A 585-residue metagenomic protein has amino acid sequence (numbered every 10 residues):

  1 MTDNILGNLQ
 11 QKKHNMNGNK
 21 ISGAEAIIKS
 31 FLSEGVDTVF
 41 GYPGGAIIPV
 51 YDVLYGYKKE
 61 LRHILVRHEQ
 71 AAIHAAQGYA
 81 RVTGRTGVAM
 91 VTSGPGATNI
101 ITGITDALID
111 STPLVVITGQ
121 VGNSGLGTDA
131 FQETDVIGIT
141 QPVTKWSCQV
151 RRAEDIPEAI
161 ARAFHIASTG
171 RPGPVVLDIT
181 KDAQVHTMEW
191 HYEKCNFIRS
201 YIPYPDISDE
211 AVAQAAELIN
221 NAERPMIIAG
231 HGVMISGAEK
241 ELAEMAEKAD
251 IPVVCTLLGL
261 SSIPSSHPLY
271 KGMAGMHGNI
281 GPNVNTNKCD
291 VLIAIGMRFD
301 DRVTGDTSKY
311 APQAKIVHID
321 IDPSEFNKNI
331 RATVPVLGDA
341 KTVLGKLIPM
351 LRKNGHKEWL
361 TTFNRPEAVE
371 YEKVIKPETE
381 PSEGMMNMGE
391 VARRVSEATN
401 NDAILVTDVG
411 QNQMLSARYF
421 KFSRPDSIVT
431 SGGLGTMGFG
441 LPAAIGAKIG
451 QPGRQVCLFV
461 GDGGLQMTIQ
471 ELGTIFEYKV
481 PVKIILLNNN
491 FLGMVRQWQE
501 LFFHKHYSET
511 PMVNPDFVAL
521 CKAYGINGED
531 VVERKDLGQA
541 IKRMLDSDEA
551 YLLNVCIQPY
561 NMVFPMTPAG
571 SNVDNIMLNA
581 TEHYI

Functional and structural regions predicted by a protein language model:
I5-G18, E154, Y192, E217 (+4 more regions): Phosphate/pyrophosphate-binding active-site segments
I5-L6, T118-A159, G259-F363, I541: Glycine-rich, acidic loop regions that bind phosphate or pyrophosphate groups
A24-I28, L32-D37, G45, V50-Y55 (+2 more regions): Active-site diphosphate/adenylate-binding microenvironment
A24-V36, G78-G84, L108, I166-R171 (+6 more regions): Glycine-rich phosphate/diphosphate-binding loops that line cofactor/substrate pockets in enzymes
I48-N123, G281-L292, G296-D300, M414-L492: Thiamine diphosphate
R81, H231-V317, F422-R454, T468-I469 (+2 more regions): Glycine-rich, anion-gripping cofactor-binding loops and their flanking helix/strand elements in enzyme active sites
I117, G127, F131-Q132, M276 (+5 more regions): Thiamine diphosphate
I166-N221, I375-K376: Conformationally flexible catalytic loops at phosphate/diphosphate-handling active centers
